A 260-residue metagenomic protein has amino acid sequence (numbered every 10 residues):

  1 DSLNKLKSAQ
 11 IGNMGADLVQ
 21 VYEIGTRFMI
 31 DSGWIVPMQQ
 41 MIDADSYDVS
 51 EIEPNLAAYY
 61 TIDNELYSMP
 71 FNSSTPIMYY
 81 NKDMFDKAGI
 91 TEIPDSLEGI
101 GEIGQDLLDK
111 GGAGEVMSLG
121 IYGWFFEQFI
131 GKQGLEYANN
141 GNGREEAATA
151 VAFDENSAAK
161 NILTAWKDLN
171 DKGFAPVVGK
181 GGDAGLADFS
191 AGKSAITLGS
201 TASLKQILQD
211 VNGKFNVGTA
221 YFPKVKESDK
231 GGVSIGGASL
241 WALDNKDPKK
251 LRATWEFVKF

Functional and structural regions predicted by a protein language model:
D1-I52, D83-D95, D188, G192-I196 (+1 more regions): Extracytoplasmic "Venus flytrap"/periplasmic binding protein-like
S8-A9, A16-D17, D48-M84, G114-L119 (+1 more regions): A structural signal for short loop-to-beta-strand junctions that line the ligand-binding cleft of periplasmic/secreted
V21-G25, G182, G199-L204, G236-A238: Beta->alpha turn/N-cap motifs
E23-P76, D95, G101, F129-G131 (+1 more regions): Hinge/lid segment of periplasmic solute-binding proteins
Q39-I52, L135-N161, Q209-N212, P223-G232: Short, solvent-exposed loop/beta-turn-alpha elements that line the ligand-binding surface or hinge of extracytoplasmic
D63, Y67-F71, P76, G101-V151 (+1 more regions): Extracytoplasmic/periplasmic solute-binding protein
A88, D171-K172, Q209-F260: Extracytoplasmic/periplasmic substrate-recognition and gating elements
G104-Q105, A147-G179: Glycine-centered hinge/linker elements that transmit conformational signals in sensory and ligand-binding systems
